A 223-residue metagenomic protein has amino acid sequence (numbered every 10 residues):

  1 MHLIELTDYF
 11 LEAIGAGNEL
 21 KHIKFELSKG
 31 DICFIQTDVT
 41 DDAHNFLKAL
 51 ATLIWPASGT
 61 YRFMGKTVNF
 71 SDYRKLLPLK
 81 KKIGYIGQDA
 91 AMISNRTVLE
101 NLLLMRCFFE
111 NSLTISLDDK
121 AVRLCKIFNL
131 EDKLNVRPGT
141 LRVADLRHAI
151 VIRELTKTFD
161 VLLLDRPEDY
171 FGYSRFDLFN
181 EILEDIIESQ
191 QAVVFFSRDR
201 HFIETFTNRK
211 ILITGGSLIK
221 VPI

Functional and structural regions predicted by a protein language model:
A51: Helix-to-loop junction immediately C-terminal to a conserved catalytic motif
G59-N69, D165: Conserved ABC transporter NBD signature motif
V68-G84: ABC ATPase NBD coupling module
D89, N95-F108, K120: Q-loop/switch helix immediately C-terminal to the Walker
L103-S116, I127: ABC-type ATPase nucleotide-binding domains, specifically the catalytic core motifs of the NBD
S116-L134: Conserved ABC ATPase "signature" region
R137-D145: Conserved ABC ATPase signature
E154-L155: ABC ATPase C-loop
